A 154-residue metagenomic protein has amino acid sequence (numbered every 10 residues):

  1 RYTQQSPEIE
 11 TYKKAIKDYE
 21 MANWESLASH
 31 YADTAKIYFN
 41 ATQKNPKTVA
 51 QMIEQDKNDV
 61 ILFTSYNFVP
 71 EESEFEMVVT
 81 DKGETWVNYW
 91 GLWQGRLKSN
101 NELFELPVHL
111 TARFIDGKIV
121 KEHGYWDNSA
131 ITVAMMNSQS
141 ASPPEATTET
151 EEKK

Functional and structural regions predicted by a protein language model:
R1-M21, E25, S142-T150: Short, low-complexity N-terminal intrinsically disordered segments enriched in polar/charged residues
A15, S26-A28, A35, M52 (+3 more regions): Hydrophobic pocket/interface hotspot
I16-K17, V49-M52, M77, W90 (+1 more regions): Carbohydrate-interacting regions of secretory-pathway proteins
W24-V79, T85: A solvent-exposed, acidic/Ser-Thr-rich amphipathic alpha-helical stretch
Y31, A41, G91-W93, L110 (+1 more regions): A mature extracytoplasmic/lumenal domain signature
V78-T85, R113-V120: A short, structured loop/turn motif at beta-sheet edges
Y89-K118: Exposed beta-sheet edge and beta->alpha loop/turn motif
K121-K154: Low-complexity, intrinsically disordered terminal/linker segments enriched in charged and Gly/Pro repeats
